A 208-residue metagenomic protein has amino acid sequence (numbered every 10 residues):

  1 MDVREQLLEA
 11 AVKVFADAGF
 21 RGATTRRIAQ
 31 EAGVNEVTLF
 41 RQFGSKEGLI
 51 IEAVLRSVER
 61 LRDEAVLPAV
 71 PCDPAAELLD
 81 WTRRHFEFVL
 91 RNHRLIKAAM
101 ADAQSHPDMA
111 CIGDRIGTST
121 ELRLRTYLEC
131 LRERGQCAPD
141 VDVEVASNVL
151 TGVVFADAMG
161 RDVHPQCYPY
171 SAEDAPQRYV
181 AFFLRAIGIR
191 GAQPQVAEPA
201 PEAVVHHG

Functional and structural regions predicted by a protein language model:
M1-A18, G22-V37, R41, G48: Basic, helix-initiating cap at the start of DNA-binding domains
V3, K46, A53, S57 (+4 more regions): Hydrophobic/aromatic residues within well-ordered alpha-helical segments
L8, I51, A75, L79 (+5 more regions): An amphipathic alpha-helix signature
D17-A18, N92, R134: Short coil/turn segments at alpha/beta junctions that flank glycine-rich nucleotide-binding fingerprints
I51-W81: Amphipathic alpha-helical linker/stalk segments
L55, A76-A101, T151, F155 (+1 more regions): Helical hydrophobic small-molecule/effector-binding pocket
L90-R125, E129, P169: Short secondary-structure transition hinges
A110, R132-A181, G191-P199, H206-G208: Hydrophobic/aromatic-rich alpha-helical bundle segments in the mid-to-C-terminal region
